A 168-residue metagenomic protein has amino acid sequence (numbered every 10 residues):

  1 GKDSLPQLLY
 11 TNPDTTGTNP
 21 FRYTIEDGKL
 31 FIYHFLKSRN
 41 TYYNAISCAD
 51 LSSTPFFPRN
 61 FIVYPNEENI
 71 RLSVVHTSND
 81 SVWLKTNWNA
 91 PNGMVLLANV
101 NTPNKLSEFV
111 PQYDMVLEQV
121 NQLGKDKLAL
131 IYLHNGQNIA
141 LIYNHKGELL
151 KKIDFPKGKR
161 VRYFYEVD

Functional and structural regions predicted by a protein language model:
G1-D168: Peripheral, non-catalytic segments that deliver or gate enzyme domains
